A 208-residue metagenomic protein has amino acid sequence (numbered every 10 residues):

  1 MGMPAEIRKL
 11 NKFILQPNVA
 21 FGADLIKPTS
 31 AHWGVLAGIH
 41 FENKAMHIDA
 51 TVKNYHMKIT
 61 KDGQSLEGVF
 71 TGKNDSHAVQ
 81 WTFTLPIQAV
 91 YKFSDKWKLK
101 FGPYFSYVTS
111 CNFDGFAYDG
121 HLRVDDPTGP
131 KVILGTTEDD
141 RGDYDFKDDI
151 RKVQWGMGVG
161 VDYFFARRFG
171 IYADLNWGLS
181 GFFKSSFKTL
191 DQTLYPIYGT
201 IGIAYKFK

Functional and structural regions predicted by a protein language model:
M1-Q16, K44-Q80, V108-Q154, G181-Y198: Extracellular/periplasm-exposed beta-strand and loop segments of Gram-negative cell-envelope proteins, dominated by
K12-L15, A23, T29, W33 (+1 more regions): Extended, folded domain segments that form the structural surfaces/walls around functional sites
I14-P28, G34-K53: Transmembrane alpha-helical insertion/packing segments
V19-K27, I39-F41, F83-Y91, F101-Y107 (+3 more regions): Residues on the lipid-exposed face of transmembrane beta-strands in outer-membrane beta-barrel proteins
L25, W33, F83, K100 (+2 more regions): Compositionally biased, intrinsically disordered/low-complexity regions enriched for serine, proline and threonine
A31-H32, D143-Y144, D148, G160 (+1 more regions): Outer-membrane beta-barrel biogenesis signature
H32-V35, K96-L99, R167-A173: Repeated loop/turn-to-beta-strand initiation elements of outer-membrane beta-barrel proteins
K152, D162-K208: C-terminal or late-domain output modules
